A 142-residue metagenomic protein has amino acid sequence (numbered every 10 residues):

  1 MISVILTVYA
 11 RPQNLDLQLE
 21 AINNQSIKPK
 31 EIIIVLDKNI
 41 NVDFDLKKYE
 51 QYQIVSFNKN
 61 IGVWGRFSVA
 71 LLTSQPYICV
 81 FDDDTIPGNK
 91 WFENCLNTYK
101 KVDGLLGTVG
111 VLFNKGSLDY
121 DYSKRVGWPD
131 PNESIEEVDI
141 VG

Functional and structural regions predicted by a protein language model:
M1-A21: N-proximal low-complexity "stem/linker" segments adjacent to membrane-targeting elements
E20-P29: Short, acidic, metal-binding catalytic loop of nucleotide-sugar glycosyltransferases
P29-N39, V55-F57: Short beta-strand/loop segment that forms part of the nucleotide-sugar
I40-K47: Acidic helix N-cap motif at the loop->helix transition within catalytic regions of sugar-transfer enzymes
N58-G65: A short, glycine-/small-residue-rich helix N-cap motif at loop->alpha-helix starts within glycosyltransferase
F67-Y77: Active-site nucleotide-sugar/metal-binding loop of Leloir-type enzymes
Q75-I86: Short beta-strand-to-loop acidic/aromatic patch adjacent to the donor-nucleotide binding site
G88-G142: Conserved catalytic core of nucleotide-sugar-dependent glycosyltransferases
